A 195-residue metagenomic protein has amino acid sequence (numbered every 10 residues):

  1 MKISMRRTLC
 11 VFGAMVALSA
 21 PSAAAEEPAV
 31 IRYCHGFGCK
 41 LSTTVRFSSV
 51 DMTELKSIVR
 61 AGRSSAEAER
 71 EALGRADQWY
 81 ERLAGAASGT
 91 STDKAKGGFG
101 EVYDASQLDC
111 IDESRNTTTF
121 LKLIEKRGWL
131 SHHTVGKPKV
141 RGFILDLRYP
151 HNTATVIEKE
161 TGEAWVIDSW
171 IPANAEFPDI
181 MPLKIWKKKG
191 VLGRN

Functional and structural regions predicted by a protein language model:
M1-C10: Bacterial N-terminal signal peptides that target proteins for export
C10-S19: Bacterial N-terminal signal peptides
A20-E26: Sec/Tat signal peptide C-region and signal peptidase I cleavage site
P28-S49, L147, W165-R194: Glycine-rich catalytic cores of cysteine/serine-nucleophile enzymes that process amide/ester linkages in cell-envelope
H35-E67, D93-Y103: Acidic/histidine-rich, surface-exposed loop or edge segments in extracytoplasmic proteins
F47, S65-A72, V102-E113, D146: Extracytoplasmic/periplasmic, Sec-exported soluble proteins
R75-H133: Mid-length scaffold segments of soluble, non-membrane domains
K122-W186: Hydrophobic/aromatic-rich core segments of domains that either
